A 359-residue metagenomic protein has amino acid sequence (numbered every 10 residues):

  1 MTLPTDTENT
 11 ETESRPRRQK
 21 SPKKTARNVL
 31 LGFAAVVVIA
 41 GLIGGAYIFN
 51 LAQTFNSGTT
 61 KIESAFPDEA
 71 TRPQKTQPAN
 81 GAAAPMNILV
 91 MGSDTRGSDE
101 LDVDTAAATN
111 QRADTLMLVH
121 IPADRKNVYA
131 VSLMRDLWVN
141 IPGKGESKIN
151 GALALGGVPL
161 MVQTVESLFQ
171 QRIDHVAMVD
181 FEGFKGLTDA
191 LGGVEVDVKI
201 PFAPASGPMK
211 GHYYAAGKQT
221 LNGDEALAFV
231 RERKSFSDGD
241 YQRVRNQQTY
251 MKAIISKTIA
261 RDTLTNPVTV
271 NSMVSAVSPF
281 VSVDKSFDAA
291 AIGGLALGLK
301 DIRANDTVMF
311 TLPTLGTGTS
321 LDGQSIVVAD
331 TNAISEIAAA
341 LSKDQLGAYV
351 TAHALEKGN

Functional and structural regions predicted by a protein language model:
T2-P4, S14-R125: Entry/capping segment at the start of metal-dependent catalytic domains with acidic active-site entry clusters
T59, A113-T115, E146, N150 (+10 more regions): Extracytoplasmic/secreted envelope proteins and their assembly/folding machinery, especially bacterial periplasmic
P67-K75, D99, L221, F280-N359: C-terminal solvent-exposed extensions
A83-M86, Q111-L116, R125-V128, L133 (+8 more regions): Extracytoplasmic
M86, L187-V268, V281: Flexible, polar/acidic helix-loop-strand segments at domain edges
D102-A107, S147-L155, Q170-H175, A216 (+4 more regions): Second-shell loop/turn segments in exported
H120-A123, W138, A154, E166-Q170 (+7 more regions): Sec-exported extracytoplasmic/periplasmic mature domains
N150-Y213: Amphipathic, coiled-coil-like alpha-helical scaffolding segments used for oligomerization/assembly
